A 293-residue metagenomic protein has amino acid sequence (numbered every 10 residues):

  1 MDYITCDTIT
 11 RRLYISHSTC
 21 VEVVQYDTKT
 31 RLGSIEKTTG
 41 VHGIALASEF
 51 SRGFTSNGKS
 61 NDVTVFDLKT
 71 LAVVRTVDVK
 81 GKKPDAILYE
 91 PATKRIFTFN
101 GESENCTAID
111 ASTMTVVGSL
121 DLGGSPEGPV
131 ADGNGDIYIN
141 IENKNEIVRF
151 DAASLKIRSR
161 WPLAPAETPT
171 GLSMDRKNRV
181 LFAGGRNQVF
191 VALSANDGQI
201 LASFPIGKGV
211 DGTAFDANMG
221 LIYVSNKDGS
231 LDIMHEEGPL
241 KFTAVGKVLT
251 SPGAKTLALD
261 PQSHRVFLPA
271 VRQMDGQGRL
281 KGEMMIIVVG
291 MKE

Functional and structural regions predicted by a protein language model:
M1-E293: Predominantly soluble domains enriched in secretory-pathway, periplasmic, or organellar proteins
